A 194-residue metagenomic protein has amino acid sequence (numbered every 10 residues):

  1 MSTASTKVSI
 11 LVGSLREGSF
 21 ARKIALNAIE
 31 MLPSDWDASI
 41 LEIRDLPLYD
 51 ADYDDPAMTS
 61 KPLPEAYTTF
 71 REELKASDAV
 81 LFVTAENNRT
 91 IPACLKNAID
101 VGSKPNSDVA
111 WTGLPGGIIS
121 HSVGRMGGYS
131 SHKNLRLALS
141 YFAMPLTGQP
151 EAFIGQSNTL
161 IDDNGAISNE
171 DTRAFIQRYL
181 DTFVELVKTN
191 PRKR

Functional and structural regions predicted by a protein language model:
M1-P105, D163-R194: N-terminal beta1-alpha1-beta2 submodule of the flavodoxin-like/Rossmannoid cofactor-binding fold
S9, R89, V109, S120-G124 (+1 more regions): Short glycine- and Lys/Arg-enriched binding-loop motifs that mark or flank ligand-binding interfaces
W36-D37, N106, A110, A143-L146: Secondary-structure boundary/capping signal
D100-S107, L137-Y141: Short, intrinsically disordered, mixed-charge
T112-Q156, D171: Short, glycine-/small-residue-rich phosphate/pyrophosphate-handling segment
F153-I167: Short helix/strand-capping connector loops at secondary-structure junctions
